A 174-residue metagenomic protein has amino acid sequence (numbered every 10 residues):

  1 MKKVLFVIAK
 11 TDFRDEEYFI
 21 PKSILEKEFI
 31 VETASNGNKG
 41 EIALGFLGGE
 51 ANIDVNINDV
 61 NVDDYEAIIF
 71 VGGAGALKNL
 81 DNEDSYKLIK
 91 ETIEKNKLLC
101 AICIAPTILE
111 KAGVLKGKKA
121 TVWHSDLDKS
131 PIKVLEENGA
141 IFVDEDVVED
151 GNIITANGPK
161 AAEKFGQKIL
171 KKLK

Functional and structural regions predicted by a protein language model:
M1-K95, T107-K116, K129-K174: Extended, subdomain-level signal for the structured scaffold at the beginning of enzyme domains
I102-A105: Short, thiol/selenol-centered motifs that function as redox-active sites or metal-ligating centers
K119-H124: Short, glycine/charged-rich beta-strand-loop motifs at protein surfaces that mediate ligand recognition and catalysis
